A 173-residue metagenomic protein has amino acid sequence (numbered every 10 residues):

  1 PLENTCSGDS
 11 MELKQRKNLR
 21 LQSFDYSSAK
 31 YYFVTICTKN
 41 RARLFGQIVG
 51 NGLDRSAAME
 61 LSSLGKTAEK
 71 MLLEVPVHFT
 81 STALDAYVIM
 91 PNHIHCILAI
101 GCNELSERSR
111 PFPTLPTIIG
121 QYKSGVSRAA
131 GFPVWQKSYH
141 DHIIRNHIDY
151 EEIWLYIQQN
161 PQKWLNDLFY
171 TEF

Functional and structural regions predicted by a protein language model:
P1-F173: Short catalytic/metal-binding and nucleic-acid-binding patches
